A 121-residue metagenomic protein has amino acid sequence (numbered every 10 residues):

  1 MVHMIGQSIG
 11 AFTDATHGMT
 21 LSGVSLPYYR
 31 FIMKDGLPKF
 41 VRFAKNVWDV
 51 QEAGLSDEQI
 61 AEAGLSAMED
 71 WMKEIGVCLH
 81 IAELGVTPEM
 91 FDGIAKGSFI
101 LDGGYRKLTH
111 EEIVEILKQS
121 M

Functional and structural regions predicted by a protein language model:
M1-L21, I100-Y105: Glycine-rich phosphate/pyrophosphate-binding beta-alpha loops
M4-Q7, G23-V24, R42, A63 (+2 more regions): Amphipathic alpha-helical interaction segments
Q7, L26-R30, K45, K96 (+1 more regions): Generic alpha-helical structural context detector
S8, L26, C78, Y105-L108: Proline-rich low-complexity regions
F12-M90: Gly/Pro-rich interdomain helix-loop hinge
T87-M121: Short, amphipathic C-terminal "tail helix"
